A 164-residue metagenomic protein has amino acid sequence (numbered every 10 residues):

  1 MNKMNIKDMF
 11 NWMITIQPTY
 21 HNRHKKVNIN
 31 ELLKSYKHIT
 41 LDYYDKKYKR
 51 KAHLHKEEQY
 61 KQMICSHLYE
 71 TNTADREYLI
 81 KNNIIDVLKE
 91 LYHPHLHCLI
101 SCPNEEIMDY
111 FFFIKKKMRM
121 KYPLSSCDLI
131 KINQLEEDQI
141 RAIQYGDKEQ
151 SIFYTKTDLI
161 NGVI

Functional and structural regions predicted by a protein language model:
M1-K7, W12, H21-K34, C102-I164: Catalytic "initiation/cleavage/transfer" segments centered on a nucleophilic residue and adjacent nucleic-acid-engaging
I14, P18-H21, E90-H93: The feature captures the alpha-helical scaffold/lid subdomain characteristic of nucleotidyltransferase
T15-Q17, L68, N133: Residues in well-ordered beta-strands of folded domains
N28-K81: Surface-exposed, low-hydrophobicity interaction/linker segments
Y48-K49, N83, P123, G162: Short, flexible coil/linker elements and helix-boundary hinge sites characteristic of intrinsically disordered
K61-M63, L96, C127: Residue-level recognition of the N-termini of beta-strands and the immediately preceding loop/turn
C65-P103: Histidine-centered divalent-metal-coordination microenvironment in nucleic-acid enzymes
